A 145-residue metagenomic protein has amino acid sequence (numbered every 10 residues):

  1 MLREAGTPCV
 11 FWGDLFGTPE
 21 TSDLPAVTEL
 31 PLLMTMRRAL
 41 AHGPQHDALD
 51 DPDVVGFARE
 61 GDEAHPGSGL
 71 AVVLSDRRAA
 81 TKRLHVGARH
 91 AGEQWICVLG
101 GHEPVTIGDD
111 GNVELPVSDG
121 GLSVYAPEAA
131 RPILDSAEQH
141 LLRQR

Functional and structural regions predicted by a protein language model:
M1-T35: Aromatic/acidic polysaccharide-binding cleft in carbohydrate-active enzymes
P8-F11, G69-L74, V124: Short hydrophobic-aromatic micro-motifs
F11-T18, P44-D53: Acidic carboxylate-rich catalytic motifs and surrounding loops in phosphoryl-/glycosyl-chemistry enzymes
L15-T18, D62, D76-A79, A130-R131: Short, solvent-exposed loop/turn segments at secondary-structure junctions
A26-D51: Polybasic, proline/glycine-rich intrinsically disordered low-complexity segments
L49-R89: Carbohydrate-binding surface patches
G87-H102: Solvent-exposed beta-hairpin/edge-strand motifs
T106-R145: C-terminal beta-strand-rich structural cap/linker in extracellular carbohydrate-active enzymes
